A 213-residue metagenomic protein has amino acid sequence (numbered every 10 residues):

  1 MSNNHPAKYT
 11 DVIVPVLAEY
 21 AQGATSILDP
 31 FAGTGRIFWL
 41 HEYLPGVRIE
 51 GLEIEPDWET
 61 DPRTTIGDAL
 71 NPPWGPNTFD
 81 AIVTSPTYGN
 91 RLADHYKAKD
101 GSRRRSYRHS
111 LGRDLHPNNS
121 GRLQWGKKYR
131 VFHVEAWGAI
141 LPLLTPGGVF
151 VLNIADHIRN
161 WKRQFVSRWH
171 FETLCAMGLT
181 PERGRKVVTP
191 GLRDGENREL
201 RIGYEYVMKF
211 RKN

Functional and structural regions predicted by a protein language model:
M1-N213: Class I S-adenosyl-L-methionine-dependent methyltransferase catalytic core
